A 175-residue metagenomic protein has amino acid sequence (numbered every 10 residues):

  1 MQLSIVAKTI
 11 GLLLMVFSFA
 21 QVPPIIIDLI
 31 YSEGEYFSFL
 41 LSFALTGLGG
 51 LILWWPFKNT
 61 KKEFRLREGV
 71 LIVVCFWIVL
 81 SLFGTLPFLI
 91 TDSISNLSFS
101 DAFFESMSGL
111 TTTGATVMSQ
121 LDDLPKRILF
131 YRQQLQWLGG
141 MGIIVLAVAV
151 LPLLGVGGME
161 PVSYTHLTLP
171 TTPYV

Functional and structural regions predicted by a protein language model:
M1-L167: Membrane-proximal intracellular helices of multi-pass ion channels
H166-V175: Single conserved hydrophobic/aromatic residue that forms the stacking wall/gate of nucleotide- or nucleobase-binding
